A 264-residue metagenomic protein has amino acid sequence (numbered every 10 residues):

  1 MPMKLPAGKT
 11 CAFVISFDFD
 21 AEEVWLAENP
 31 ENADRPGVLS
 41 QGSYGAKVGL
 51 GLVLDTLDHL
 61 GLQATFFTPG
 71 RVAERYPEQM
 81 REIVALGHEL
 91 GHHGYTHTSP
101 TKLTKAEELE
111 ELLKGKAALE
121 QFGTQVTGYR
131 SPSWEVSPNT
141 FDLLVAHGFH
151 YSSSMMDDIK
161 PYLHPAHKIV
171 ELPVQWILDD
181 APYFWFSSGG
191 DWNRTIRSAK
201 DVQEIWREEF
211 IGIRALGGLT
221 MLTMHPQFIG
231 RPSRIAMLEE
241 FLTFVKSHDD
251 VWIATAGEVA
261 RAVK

Functional and structural regions predicted by a protein language model:
M1-G128, S133-I177, K200-L222, G230-K264: Catalytic alpha-helical scaffold of carbohydrate-active enzymes acting on polysaccharides/glycoconjugates
V126, S188-A199, H225-Q227: Surface-exposed cleft-lining segments at the edges of enzyme active sites
E171-T195: Glycine-rich, positively charged active-site loop/lid region within alpha/beta enzyme cores that binds and organizes
